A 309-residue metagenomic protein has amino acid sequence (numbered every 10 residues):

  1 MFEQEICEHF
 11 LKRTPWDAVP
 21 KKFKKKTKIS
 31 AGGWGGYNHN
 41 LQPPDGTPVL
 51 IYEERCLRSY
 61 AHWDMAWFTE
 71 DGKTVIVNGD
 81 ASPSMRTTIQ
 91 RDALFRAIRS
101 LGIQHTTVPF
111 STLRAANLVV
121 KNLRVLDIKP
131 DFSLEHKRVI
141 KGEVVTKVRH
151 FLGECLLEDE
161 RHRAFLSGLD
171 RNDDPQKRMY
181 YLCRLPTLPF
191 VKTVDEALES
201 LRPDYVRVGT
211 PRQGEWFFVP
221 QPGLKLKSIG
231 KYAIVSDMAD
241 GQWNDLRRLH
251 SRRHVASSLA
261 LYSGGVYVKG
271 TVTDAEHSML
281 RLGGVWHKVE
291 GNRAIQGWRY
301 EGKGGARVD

Functional and structural regions predicted by a protein language model:
M1-D309: Terminal leader/tail segments of proteins
